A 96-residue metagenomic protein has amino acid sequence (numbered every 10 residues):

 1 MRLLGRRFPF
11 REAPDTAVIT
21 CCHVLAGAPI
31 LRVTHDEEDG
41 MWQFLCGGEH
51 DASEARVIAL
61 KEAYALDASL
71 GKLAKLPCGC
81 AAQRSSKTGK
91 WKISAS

Functional and structural regions predicted by a protein language model:
M1-S96: Acidic, proline/glycine-rich low-complexity IDRs
